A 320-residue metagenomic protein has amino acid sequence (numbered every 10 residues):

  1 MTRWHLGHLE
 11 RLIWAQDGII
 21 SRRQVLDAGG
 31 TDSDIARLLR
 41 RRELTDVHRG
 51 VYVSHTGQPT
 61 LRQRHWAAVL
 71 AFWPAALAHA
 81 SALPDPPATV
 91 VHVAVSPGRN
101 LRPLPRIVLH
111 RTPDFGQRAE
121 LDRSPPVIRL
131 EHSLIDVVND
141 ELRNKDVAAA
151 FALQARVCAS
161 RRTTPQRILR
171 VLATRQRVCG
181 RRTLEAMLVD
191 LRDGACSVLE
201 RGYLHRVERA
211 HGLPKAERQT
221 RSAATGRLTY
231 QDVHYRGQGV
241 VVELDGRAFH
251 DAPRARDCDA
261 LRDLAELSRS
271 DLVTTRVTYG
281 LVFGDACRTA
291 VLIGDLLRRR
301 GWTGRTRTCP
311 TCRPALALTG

Functional and structural regions predicted by a protein language model:
M1-G180, R298-G320: Short gly/ser-rich loop at a beta-strand->alpha-helix junction or flexible surface loop bordering the NTP-binding
W4, G29, C158-G320: Surface segments flanking catalytic/ligand-binding clefts of nucleic-acid enzymes
